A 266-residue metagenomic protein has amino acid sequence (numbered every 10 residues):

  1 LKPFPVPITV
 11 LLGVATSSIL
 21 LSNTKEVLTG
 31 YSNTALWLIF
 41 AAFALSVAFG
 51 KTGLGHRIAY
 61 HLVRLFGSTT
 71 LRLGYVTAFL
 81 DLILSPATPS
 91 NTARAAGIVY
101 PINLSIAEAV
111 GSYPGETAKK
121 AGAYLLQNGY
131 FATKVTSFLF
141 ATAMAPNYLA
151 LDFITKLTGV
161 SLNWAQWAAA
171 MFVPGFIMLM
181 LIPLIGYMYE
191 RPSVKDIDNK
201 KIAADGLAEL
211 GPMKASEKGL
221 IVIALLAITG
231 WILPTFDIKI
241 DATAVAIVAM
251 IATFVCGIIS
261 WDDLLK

Functional and structural regions predicted by a protein language model:
L1-F4, L80-S90, Y130-A141, G230-F236: Transmembrane alpha-helix interface/packing and boundary motifs in multi-pass membrane proteins, characterized by
L1-L38, K156-T158, Q166-K266: Hydrophobic transmembrane alpha-helices of multi-pass small-molecule transporters
F4-P114, D262-K266: Membrane-embedded alpha-helical segments and adjacent helix-loop junctions characteristic of multi-pass solute
A42-F49, I83, A87-S90, V135-F138 (+3 more regions): Hydrophobic alpha-helical transmembrane segments of multi-pass membrane proteins
K51-L54, N91-A95, V110-P212: Juxtamembrane and boundary regions of transmembrane helices in multi-pass small-molecule transporters and channels
L71-A78, G122, L126, S216-L225: Short hydrophobic alpha-helical membrane-embedded segments
V76-T77, N128, A170, V248: Hydrophobic core positions of alpha-helical segments in small-molecule transporters and transporter systems
